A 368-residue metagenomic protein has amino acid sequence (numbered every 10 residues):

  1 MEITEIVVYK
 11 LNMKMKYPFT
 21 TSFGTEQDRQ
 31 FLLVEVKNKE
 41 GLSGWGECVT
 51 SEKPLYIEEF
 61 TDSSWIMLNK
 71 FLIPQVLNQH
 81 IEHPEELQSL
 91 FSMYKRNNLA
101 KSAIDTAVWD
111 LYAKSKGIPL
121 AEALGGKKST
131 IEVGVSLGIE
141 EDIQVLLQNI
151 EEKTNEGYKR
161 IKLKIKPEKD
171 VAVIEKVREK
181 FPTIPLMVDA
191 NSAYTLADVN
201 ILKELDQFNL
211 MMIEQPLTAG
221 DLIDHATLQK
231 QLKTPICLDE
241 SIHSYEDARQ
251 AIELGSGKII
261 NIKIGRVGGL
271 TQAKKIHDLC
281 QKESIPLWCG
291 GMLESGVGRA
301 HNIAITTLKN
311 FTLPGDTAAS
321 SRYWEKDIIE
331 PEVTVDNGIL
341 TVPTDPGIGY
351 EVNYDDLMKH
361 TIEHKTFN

Functional and structural regions predicted by a protein language model:
M1-E5, K114, I118-T130, L340: N-terminal amphipathic alpha-helix/helix-capping segment at the start of soluble metabolic enzymes
M1-S43, V49-L55, S321-K326: Structured beta-strand/loop patches that form or line metal/cofactor-binding pockets in enzymes
I3, V34, G41, L72 (+9 more regions): Conserved, mostly hydrophobic/aromatic
E5, K37-S115: Metal- or metallocofactor-binding catalytic centers and their adjacent structured scaffolds across diverse enzyme
G46, V133-V135, I161-L163, L186-A190 (+5 more regions): Hydrophobic faces of well-ordered beta-strands that scaffold small-molecule active sites in alpha/beta enzyme cores
E122-L232: Metal-dependent enolase-superfamily TIM-barrel catalytic cores that perform enediolate-based chemistry
G220-C237, I242-I339: Shared catalytic-loop signature of beta/alpha-barrel
R322-N368: C-terminal extensions of enzymes
